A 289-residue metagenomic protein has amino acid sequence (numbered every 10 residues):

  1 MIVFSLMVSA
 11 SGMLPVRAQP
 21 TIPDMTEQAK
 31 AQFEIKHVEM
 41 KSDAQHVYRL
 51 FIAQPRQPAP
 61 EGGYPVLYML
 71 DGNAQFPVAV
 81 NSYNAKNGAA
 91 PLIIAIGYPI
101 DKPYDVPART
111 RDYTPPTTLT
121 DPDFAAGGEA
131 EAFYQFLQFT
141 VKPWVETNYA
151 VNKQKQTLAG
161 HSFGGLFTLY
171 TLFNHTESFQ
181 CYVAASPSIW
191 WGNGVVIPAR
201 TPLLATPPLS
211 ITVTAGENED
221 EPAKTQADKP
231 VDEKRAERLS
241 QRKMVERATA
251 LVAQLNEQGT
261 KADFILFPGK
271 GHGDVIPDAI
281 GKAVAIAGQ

Functional and structural regions predicted by a protein language model:
L14-Y64: A domain-start/cap signature at the N-terminus of enzymes
E61-F136, T140, W144-T147: Serine-hydrolase catalytic machinery in alpha/beta-hydrolase-like enzymes
A150-H161, Y182: Alpha/beta-hydrolase fold nucleophile elbow
G160-G164, T168: Gly/Ala-rich beta-loop-alpha elbow adjacent to hydrolase catalytic centers
Y170-Q180: Conserved hydrolase catalytic core segment
S178-P187, S210: A conserved short beta-strand
W190-F267: The feature captures the conserved acid-bearing segment of alpha/beta-hydrolase catalytic domains
F267-G273: Histidine-bearing beta->alpha loop at or near hydrolase active sites
